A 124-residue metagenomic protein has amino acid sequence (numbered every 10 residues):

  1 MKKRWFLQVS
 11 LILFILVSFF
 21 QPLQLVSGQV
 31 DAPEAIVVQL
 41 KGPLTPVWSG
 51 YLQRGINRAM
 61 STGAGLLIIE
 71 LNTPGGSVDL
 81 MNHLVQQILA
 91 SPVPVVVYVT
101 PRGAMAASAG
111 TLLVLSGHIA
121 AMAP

Functional and structural regions predicted by a protein language model:
M1-W5: Positively charged n-region of N-terminal signal peptides that target proteins for export
V9-P22: Bacterial N-terminal signal peptides
F19-P124: Soluble extramembrane regions of membrane proteins in the secretory/endomembrane system
